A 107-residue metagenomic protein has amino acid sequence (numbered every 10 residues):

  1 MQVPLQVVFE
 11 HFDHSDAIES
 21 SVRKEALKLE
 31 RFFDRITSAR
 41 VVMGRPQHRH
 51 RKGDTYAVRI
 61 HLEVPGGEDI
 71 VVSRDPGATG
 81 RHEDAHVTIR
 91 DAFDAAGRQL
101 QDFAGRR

Functional and structural regions predicted by a protein language model:
M1-R107: N-terminal, polar/charged subdomain of small-to-medium soluble alpha/beta proteins
